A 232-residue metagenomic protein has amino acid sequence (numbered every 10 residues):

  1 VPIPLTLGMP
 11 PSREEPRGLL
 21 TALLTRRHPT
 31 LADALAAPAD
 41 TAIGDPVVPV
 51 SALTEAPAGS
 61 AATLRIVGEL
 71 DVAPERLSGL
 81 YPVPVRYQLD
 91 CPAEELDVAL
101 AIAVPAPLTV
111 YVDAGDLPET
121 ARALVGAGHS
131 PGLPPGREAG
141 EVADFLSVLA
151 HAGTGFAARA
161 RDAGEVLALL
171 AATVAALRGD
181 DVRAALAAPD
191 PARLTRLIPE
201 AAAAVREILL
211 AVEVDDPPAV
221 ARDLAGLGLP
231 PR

Functional and structural regions predicted by a protein language model:
P2-P131, A143, A152, P191-R232: Phosphate/adenylate-binding glycine loop and adjacent helical scaffold
V125-A187: Catalytic alpha/beta core domains of metabolic enzymes, predominantly
